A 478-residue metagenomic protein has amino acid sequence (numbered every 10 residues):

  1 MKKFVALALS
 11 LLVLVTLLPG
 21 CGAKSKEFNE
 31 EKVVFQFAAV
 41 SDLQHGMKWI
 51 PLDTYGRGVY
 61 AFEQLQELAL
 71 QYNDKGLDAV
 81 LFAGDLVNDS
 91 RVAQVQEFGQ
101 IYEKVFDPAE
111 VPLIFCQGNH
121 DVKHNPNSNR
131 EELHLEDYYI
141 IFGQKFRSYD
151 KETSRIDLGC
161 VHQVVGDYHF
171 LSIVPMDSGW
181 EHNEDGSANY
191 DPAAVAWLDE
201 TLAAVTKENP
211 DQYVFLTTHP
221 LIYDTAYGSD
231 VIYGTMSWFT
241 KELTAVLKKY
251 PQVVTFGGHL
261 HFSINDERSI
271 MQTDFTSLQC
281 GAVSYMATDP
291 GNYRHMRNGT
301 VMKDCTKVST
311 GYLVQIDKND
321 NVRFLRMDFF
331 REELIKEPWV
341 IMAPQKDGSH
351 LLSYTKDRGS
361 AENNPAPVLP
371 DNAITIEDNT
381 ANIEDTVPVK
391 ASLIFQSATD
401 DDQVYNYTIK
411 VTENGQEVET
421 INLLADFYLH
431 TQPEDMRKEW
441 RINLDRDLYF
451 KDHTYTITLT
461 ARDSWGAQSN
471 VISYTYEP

Functional and structural regions predicted by a protein language model:
A23-V95: N-terminal active-site segment of His-dependent metallophosphoesterases
A39-S41, V80-D85, L113-N119, F215-T218 (+2 more regions): Active-site neighborhood of phospho(di)ester-bond hydrolases with catalytic His/Asp-centered motifs
I50-T54, D177-A196, V205-G257: Active-site-proximal segments of metal-dependent phosphoesterases and phosphodiesterases across multiple
R91-A203, K207-E208, E242, K248-K249 (+3 more regions): Extended active-site neighborhood of metal-dependent phosphoesterases/phosphodiesterases
I264-P370: Binuclear metal-dependent phosphoesterase catalytic core
S353-D401, N470-P478: Pro/Thr/Ser/Gly-rich low-complexity, intrinsically disordered linker/stalk tracts
A398-E413, E419: Solvent-exposed loop/turn segments flanking beta-strands in beta-repeat/beta-sandwich domains
Y449-G466: Beta-strand-rich modules
